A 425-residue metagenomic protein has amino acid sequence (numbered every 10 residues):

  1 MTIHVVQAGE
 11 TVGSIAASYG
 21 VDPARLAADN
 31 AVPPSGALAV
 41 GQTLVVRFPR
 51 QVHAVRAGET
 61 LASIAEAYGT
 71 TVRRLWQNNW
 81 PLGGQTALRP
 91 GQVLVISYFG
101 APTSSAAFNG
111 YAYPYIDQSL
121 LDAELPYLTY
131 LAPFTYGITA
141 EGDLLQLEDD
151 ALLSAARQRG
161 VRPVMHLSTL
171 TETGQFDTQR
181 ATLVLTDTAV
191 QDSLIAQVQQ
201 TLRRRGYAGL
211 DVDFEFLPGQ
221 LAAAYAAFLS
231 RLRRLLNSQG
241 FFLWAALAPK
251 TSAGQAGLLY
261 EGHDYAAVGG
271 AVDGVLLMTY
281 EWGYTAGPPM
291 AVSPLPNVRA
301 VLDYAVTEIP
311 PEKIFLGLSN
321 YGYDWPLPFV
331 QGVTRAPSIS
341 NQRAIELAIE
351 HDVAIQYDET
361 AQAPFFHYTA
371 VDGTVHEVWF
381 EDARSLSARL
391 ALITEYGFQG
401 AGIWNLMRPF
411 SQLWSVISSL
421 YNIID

Functional and structural regions predicted by a protein language model:
M1-Y19, Q42-G69: Primarily a LysM-type cell-wall glycan-binding module
T11, T60-S63, A67, T71-Y130 (+5 more regions): Non-catalytic accessory regions flanking glycosidase/transglycosidase catalytic cores in CAZymes
F99-S193, Q197: Glycan-recognition patch characteristic of GH18 chitinases/ENGases and related GlcNAc/peptidoglycan-binding proteins
A112-Y127, T188-R203, G257-A266, E381-L392: Short, acidic/polar
L131, V212, V275, L316 (+2 more regions): Conserved, mostly hydrophobic/aromatic
T135, S193-A224, G274-P288: Active-site groove signature of glycoside hydrolases
A140-L147, A222-E350: Substrate-binding surface in catalytic domains of secreted glycosidases
H166-A181, N320-R389, L420-D425: Glycan-binding loop/region signatures in secreted carbohydrate-active enzymes
